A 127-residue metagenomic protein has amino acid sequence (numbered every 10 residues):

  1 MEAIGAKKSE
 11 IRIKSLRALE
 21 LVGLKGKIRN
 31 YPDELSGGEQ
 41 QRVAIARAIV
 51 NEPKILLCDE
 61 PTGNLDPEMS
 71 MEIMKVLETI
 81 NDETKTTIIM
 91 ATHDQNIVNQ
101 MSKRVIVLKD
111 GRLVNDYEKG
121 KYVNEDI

Functional and structural regions predicted by a protein language model:
E2, K8-G26: Conserved ABC ATPase "signature" region
Y31-L35, E39: Conserved ABC ATPase signature
I45: Hydrophobic anchor residue at the start of the ABC signature
E52: Conserved catalytic motifs of ABC-family nucleotide-binding domains
L56-D59: Catalytic Walker B motif of ABC-type/P-loop ATPase nucleotide-binding domains
P67-M69: Helix N-cap at the start of a conserved alpha-helix in ABC-type nucleotide-binding domains
M71-E83: Helical segment within the ABC ATPase nucleotide-binding domain
R112-I127: Conserved beta-strand-loop-alpha-helix hinge in the C-terminal portion of ABC ATPase nucleotide-binding domains
